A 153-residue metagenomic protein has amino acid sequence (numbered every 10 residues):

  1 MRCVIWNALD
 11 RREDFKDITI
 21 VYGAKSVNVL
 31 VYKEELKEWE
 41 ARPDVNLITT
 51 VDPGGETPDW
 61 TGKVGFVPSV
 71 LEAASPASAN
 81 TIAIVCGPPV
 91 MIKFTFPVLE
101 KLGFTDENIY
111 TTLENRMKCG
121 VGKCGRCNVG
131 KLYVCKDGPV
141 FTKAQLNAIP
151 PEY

Functional and structural regions predicted by a protein language model:
M1-R11: Histidine-anchored nucleotide/phosphate-binding helix
D10-D17, D106: Phosphate-handling active-site elements
S26-Y153: Reductase modules of NAD(P)H-dependent flavoproteins
